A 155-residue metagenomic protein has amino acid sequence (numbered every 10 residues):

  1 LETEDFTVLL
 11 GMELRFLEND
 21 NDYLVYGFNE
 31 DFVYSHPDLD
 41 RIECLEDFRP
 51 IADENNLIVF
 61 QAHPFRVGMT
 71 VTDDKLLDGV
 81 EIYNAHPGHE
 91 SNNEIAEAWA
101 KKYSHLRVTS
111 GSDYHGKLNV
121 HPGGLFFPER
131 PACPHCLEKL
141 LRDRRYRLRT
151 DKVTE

Functional and structural regions predicted by a protein language model:
L1-E18, L118: An N-terminally biased module of ancient metal coordination in phosphate/nucleic-acid-related enzymes
L1-E2, C44-F60, A96-S104: Surface-exposed amphipathic alpha-helices with a cationic face
E4-V8, N55-I58, L76-D78, L106-R107: Short, well-ordered coil/turn segments that N-cap beta-strands
G11, L45-F48, A62-V71: Short, charged beta->alpha transition segments
F16-F32, F65-E155: Charged catalytic cores and adjacent phosphate/nucleic-acid-binding surfaces used for phosphate/nucleic-acid chemistry
Y23-N56: Binuclear metal-dependent hydrolase catalytic cores centered on His/Asp/Glu-rich metal-binding motifs
